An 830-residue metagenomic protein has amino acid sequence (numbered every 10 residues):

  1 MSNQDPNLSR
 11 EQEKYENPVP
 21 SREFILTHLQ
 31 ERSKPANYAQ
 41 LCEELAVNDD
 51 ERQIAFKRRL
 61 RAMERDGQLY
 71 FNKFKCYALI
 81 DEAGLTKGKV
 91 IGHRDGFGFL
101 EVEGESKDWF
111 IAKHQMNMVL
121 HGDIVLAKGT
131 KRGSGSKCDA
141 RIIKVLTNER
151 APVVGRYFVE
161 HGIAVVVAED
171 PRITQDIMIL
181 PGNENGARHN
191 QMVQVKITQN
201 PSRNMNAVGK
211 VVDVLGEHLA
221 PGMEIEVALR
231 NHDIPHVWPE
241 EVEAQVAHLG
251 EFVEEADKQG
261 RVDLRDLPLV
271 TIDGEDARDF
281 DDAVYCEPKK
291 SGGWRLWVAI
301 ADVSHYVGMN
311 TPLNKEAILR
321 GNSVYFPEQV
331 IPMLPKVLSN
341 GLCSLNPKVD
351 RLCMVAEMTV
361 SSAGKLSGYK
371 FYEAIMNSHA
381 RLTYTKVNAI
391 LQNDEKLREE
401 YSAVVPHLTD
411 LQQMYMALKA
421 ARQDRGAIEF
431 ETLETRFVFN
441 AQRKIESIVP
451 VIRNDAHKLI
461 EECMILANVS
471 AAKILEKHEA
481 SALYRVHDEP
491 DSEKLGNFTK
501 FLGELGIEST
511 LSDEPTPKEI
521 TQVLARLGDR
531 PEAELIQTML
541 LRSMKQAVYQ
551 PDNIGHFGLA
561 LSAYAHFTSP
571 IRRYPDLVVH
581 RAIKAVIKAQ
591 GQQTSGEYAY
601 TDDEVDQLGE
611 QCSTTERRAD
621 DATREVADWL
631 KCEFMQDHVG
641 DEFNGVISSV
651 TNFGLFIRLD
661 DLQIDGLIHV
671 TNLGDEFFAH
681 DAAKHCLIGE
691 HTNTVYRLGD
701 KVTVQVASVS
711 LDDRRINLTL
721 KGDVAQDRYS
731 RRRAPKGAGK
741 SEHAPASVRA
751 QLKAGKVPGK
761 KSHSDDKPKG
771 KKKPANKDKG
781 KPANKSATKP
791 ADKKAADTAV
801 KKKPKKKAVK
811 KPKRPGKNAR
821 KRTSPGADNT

Functional and structural regions predicted by a protein language model:
S2-W297, S304-D350, R381, K386-A389 (+2 more regions): Charge-lined substrate channels and their catalytic hotspots, especially those that engage the 3′ end of RNA
E43, Q194, Q199-N200, E217 (+10 more regions): Electropositive polyanion-binding surfaces
N72, V102, F158, A168 (+6 more regions): Acidic/polar residues at beta-strand termini and the immediately following turn/coil
K107-A112, I173-I179, Q663-H680, D727-R733: A short macromolecule-binding patch
D123, K131, H669-D712, I716 (+3 more regions): Intrinsically disordered, low-complexity linker and terminal regions at domain boundaries
A127, V195, V650, V704-V706: A generic structural signal for residues embedded in beta-strands
S136, G155, N204, L698 (+2 more regions): Internal insertion modules embedded within essential enzymes
L215, V586, L720-A725: Short beta-strand-to-coil "C-cap" segments at the C-terminal boundary of structured domains/repeats, marking
